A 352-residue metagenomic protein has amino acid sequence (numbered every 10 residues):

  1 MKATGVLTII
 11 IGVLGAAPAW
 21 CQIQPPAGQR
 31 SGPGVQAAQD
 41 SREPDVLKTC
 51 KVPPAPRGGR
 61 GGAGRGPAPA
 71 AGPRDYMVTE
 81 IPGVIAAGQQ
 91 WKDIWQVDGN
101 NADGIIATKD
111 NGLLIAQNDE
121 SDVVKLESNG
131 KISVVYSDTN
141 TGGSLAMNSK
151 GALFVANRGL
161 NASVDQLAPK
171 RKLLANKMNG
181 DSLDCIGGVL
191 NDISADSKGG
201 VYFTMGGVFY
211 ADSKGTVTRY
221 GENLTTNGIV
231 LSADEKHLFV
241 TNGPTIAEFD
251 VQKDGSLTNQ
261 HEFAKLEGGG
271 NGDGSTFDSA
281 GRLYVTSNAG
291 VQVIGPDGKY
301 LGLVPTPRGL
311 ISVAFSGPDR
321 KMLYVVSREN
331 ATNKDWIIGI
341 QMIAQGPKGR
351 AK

Functional and structural regions predicted by a protein language model:
M1-G5: Positively charged n-region of N-terminal signal peptides that target proteins for export
L7-P18: Bacterial N-terminal signal peptides
Q22-K352: Sequence-structural signature of mature extracellular/luminal beta-sheet repeat domains, prominently beta-propellers
